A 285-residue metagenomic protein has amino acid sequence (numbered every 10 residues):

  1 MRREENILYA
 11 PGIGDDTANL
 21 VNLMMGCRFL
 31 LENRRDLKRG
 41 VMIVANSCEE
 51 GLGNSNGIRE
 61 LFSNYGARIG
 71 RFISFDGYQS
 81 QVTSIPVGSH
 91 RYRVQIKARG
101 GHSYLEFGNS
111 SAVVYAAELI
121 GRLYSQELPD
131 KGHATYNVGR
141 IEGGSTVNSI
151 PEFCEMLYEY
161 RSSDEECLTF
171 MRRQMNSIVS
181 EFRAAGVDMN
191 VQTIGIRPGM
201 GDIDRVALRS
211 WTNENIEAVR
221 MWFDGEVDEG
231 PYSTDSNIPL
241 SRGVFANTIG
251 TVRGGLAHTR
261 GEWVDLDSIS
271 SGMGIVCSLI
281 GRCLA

Functional and structural regions predicted by a protein language model:
M1-D15: Catalytic-core environment of secreted peptidases
R3-E5, N64, H90, R253: Generic hydrophobic alpha-helical membrane-segment signal
E5, F29-L30, G225: Residue-level detector of transmembrane insertion/anchoring sites
G12, D16-S89, E159, L284-A285: Acidic/histidine-rich catalytic neighborhood of metal-dependent amide-processing enzymes
G70, F75-S84, R91-A285: Metal-dependent amide/peptide-bond hydrolase catalytic core, centered on the "pita-bread" metallohydrolase fold
